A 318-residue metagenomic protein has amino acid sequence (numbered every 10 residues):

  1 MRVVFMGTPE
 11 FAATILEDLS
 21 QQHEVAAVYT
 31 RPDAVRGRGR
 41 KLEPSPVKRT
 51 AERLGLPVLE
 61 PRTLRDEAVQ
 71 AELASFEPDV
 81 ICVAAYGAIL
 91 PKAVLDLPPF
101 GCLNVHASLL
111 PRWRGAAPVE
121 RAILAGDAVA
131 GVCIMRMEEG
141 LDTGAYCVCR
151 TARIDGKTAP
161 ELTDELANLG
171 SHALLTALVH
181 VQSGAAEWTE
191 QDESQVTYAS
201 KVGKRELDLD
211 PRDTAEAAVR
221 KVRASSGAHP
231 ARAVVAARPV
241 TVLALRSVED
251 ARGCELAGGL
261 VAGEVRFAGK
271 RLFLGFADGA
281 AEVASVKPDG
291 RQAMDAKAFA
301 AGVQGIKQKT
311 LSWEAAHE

Functional and structural regions predicted by a protein language model:
M1-G39: N-terminal Rossmann-like dinucleotide-binding module
R2-V4, E24-Y29, P57-F76, I81 (+1 more regions): Internal alpha/beta domain cores that form substrate/cofactor-binding pockets in large enzymes and binding proteins
G7, V28, A51, I81 (+7 more regions): A residue-level signal for conserved active-site and pocket-lining positions in enzyme catalytic cores
A13, E17, A71-A74, L175: Amphipathic, non-transmembrane alpha-helical secondary structure
A13, K41-P44, D66-Q70, A116: Structural motif corresponding to alpha-helix initiation and N-cap regions
Q21, V80-Y198, G203: Donor/substrate-binding cores of folate-linked one-carbon enzymes
A34-L54: N-terminal beta-loop-helix "entrance" segment that forms/cooperates in small-molecule cofactor or anionic ligand
E193-E318: Internal anion-binding site segments
